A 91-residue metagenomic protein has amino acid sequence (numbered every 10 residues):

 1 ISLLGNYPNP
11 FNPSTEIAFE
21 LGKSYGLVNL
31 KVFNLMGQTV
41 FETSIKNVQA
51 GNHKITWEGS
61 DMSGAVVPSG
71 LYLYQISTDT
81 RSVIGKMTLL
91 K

Functional and structural regions predicted by a protein language model:
I1-Y7, F11-V32, E42-I45, K54-W57: Glycine-centered coil/turn sites that cap beta-strands in beta-rich domains
P10, G37, G70: Conserved phosphate-binding and hydrolysis motifs of nucleotide-dependent enzymes
I17, K46, A65-K91: C-terminal tail/sorting-segment detector
Y25-L27, A50-N52, S69-L71: Extracellular Ig-like/FN3 beta-sandwich strand-entry sites
N34-L35, D61: Short, acidic, Ser/Thr-enriched surface-loop or helix-capping motifs
L35-Q38, T88: Helix-terminus/capping and membrane-interface signal
V40-F41, V67: Generic structural signal for well-ordered beta-strand positions
K54-V67: Signal that preferentially marks extracellular ectodomain short beta-strand elements of beta-sandwich modules
